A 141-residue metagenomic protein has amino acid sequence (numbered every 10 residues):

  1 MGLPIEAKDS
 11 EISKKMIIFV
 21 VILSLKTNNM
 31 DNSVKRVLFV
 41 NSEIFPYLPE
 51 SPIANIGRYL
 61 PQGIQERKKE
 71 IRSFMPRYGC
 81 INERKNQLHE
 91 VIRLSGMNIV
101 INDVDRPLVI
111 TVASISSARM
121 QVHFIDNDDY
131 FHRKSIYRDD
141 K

Functional and structural regions predicted by a protein language model:
G2-A7: Residue-level detector of structural "landmarks"
D9-E11, I18-K26: Short, positively charged and aromatic/hydrophobic N-terminal segments
D31-E50, M75-R77: Nucleotide-activated donor-dependent transferases that construct or modify glycoconjugates
E43-I56, N82-R84: A short, glycine/small-residue-rich beta-strand->loop->alpha-helix junction that serves as a flexible
Y59-K69: A short, Lys/Arg-enriched amphipathic alpha-helix followed by its capping loop at the start of a domain
K69-I71, V122: Hydrophobic anchor at the start of a short beta-strand that flanks the dinucleotide cofactor-binding loop
R77-K141: A conserved catalytic-core segment of Leloir-type glycosyltransferases
